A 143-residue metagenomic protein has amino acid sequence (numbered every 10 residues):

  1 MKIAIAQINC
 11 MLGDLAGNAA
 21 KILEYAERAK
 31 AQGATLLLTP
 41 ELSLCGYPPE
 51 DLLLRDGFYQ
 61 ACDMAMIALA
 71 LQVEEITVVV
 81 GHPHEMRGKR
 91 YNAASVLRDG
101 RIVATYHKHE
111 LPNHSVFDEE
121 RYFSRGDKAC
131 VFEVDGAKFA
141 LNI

Functional and structural regions predicted by a protein language model:
M1-I143: Enzyme catalytic cores with a strong preference for nitrogen-chemistry domains
